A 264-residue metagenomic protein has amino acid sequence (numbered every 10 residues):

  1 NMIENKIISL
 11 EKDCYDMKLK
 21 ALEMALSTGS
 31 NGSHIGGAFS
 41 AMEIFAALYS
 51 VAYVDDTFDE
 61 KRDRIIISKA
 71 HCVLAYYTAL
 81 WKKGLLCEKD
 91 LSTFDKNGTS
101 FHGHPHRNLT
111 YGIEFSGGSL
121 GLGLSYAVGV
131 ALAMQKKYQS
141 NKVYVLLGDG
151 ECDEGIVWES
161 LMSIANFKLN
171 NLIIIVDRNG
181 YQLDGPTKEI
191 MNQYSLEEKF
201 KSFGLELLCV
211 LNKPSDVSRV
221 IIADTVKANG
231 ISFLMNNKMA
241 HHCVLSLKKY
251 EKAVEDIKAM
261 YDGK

Functional and structural regions predicted by a protein language model:
C14-N31, D177-N179: N-terminal capping segment at the start of a domain
T28-G29, F39-E159, A165-N166: Cofactor-binding active-site loop characterized by glycine-rich and histidine/acidic residues
D63-I65, N141-V145, L172, V217-T225: Generic beta-sheet signal
Y77-A79, H106, I156-W158, D184-K188 (+1 more regions): Short acidic, glycine/serine/threonine-rich loops at helix termini
E154-N179, I222-A223: A short alpha/beta connector and helix-capping loop motif
N170-K188, E197-G204: Active-site pocket-lining segment
K199, E206, S215-K264: Glycine/aspartate-rich loop-and-adjacent alpha/beta segment that forms the canonical ThDP
